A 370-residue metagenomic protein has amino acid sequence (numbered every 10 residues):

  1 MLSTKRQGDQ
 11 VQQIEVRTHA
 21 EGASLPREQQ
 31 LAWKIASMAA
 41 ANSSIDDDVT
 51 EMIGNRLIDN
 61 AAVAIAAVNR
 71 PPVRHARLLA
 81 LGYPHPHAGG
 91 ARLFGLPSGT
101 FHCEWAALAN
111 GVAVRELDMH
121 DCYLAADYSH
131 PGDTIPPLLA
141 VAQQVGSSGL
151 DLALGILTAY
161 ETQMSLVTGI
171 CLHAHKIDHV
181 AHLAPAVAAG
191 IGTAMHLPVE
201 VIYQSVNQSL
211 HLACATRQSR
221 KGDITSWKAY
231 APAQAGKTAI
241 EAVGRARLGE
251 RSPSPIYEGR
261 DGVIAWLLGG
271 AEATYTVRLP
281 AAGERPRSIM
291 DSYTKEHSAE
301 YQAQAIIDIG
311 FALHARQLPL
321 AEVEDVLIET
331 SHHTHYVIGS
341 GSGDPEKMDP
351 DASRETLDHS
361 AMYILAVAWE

Functional and structural regions predicted by a protein language model:
M1-Q10: Short, Lys/Arg-enriched N-terminal segments with co-localized hydrophobic residues within the first ~10-30 amino acids
D9-M290, G341: N-terminal core-entry segment
I14-H19, Y301-E370: Intrinsically disordered, low-complexity Ser/Thr/Pro/Gly-rich interaction regions that scaffold/cooperate
D127-H130, V180, A299, R354 (+1 more regions): Aromatic-acidic/polar surface patches that form glycan- and anion
S288-S298, Q302: Glycine-rich phosphate/diphosphate-binding loops and the adjacent beta-loop-alpha structural elements that coordinate
